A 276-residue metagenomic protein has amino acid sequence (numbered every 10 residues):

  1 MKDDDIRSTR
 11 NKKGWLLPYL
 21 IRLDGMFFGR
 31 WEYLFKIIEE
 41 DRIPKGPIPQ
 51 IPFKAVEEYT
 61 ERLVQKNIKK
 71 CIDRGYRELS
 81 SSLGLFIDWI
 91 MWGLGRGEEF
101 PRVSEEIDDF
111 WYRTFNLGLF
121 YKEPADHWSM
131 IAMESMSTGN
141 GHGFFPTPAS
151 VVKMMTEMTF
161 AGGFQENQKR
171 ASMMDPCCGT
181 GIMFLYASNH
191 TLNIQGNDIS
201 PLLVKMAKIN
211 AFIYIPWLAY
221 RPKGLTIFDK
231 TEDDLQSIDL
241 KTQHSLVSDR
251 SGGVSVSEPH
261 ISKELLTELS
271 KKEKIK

Functional and structural regions predicted by a protein language model:
K2-H190: Class I S-adenosyl-L-methionine
F145-T242: Conserved S-adenosyl-L-methionine
W217-K276: Long, ordered, amphipathic alpha-helical scaffolds
